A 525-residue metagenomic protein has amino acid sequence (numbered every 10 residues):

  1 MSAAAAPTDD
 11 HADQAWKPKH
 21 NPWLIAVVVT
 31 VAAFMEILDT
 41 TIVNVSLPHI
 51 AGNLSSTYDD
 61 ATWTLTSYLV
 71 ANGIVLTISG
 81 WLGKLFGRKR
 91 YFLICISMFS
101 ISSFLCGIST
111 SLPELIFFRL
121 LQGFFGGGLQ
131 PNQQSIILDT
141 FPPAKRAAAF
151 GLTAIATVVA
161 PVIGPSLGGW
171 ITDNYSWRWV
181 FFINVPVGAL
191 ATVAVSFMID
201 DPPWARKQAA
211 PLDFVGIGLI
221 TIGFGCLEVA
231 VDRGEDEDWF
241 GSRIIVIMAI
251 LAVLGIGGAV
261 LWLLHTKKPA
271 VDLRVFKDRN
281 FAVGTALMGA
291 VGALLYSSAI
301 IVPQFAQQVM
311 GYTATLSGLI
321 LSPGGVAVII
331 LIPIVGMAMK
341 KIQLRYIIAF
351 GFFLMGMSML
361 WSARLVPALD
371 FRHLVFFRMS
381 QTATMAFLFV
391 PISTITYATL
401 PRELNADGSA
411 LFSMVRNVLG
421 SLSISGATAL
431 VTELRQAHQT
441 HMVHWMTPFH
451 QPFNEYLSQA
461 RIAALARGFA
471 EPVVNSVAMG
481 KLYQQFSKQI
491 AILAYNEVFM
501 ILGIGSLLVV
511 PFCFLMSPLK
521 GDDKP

Functional and structural regions predicted by a protein language model:
M1-K19, V473-K488, M516-P525: Intrinsic disorder in cytosolic terminal tails and internal cytosolic loops of multi-pass membrane transporters
H20-G80, K84, F92, S103 (+9 more regions): Transmembrane core module of solute transporters
P48, G169-D173, D232, P303 (+4 more regions): Juxtamembrane/transmembrane-helix interface segments of polytopic membrane transporters
D60, K145-L152, L316, L404-L411 (+1 more regions): Cytoplasmic loop-to-transmembrane helix junctions
L76-I217, R233, R243, V326: Helix-loop-helix hairpins in multi-pass membrane proteins, especially solute transporters
I155, V159-P165, S298, L374-L457: Small-residue-rich alpha-helical segments with characteristic i,i+4
F181-S196, I220, M248-A252, E497-F514: Symmetry-related core transmembrane helices of the 12-TM Major Facilitator Superfamily/SLC fold
R416-F512, P525: Hydrophobic transmembrane architecture of multi-pass small-molecule transporters
